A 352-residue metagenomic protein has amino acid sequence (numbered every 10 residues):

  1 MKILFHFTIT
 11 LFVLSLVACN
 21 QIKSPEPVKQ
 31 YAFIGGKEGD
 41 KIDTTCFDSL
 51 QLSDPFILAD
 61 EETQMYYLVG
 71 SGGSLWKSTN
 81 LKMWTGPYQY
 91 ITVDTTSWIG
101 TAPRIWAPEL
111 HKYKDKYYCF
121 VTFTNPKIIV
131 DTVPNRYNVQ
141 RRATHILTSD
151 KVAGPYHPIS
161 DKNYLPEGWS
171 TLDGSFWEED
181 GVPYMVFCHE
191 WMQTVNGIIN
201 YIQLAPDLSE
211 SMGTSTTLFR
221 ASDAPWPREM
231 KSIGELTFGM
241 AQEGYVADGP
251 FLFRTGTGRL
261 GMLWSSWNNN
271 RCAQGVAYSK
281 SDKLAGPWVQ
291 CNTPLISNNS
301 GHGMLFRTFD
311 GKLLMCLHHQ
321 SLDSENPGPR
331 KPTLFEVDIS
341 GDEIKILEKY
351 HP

Functional and structural regions predicted by a protein language model:
M1-V28: Bacterial Sec-dependent N-terminal signal peptides
C19-P352: Carbohydrate-active catalytic/glycan-binding domains of CAZyme proteins, especially the secreted or lumenal ectodomains
